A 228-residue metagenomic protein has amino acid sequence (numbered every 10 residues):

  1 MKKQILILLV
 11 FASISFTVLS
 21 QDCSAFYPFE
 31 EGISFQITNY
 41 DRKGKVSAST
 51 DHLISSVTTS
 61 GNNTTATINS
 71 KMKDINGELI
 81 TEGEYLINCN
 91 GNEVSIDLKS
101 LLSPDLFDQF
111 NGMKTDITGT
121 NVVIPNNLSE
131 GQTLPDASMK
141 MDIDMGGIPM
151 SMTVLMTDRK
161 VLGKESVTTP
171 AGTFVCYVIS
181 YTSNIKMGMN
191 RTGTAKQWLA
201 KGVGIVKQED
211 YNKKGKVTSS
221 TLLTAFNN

Functional and structural regions predicted by a protein language model:
M1-A25: Bacterial Sec-dependent N-terminal signal peptides
L6, D136, C176-Y177: Short capping micro-motif at the N-terminus of alpha-helices
V10, T115-T118, I185: Short, charged low-complexity linear motifs
Q21-E84, M141-N228: Acidic, serine/threonine-rich low-complexity disordered tracts
T67-L134: Contiguous hydrophobic, core-forming segments of folded domains
D108-L155, R159, K164-V167: Flexible, processing/modification-adjacent segments and terminal tails in exported/periplasmic/extracellular proteins
